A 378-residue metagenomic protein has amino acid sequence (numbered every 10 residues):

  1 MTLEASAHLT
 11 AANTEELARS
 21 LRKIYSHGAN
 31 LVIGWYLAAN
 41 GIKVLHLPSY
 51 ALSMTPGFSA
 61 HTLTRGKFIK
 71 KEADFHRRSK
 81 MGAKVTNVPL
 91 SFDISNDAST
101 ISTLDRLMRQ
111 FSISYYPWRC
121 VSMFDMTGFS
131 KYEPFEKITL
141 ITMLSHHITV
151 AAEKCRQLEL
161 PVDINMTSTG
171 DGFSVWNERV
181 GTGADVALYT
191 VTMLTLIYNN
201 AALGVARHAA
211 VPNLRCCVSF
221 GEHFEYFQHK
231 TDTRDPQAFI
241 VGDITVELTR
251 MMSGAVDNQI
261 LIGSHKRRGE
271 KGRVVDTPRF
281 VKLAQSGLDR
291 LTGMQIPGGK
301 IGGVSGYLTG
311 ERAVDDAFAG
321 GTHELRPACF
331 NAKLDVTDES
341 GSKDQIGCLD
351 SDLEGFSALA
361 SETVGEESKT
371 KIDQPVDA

Functional and structural regions predicted by a protein language model:
M1-L107, D257-A378: Intrinsically disordered, glycine/charged-rich C-terminal tails and inter-domain linkers that flank nucleotidyl cyclase
L90-F92, M108-T192: Catalytic NTP-binding/metal-coordinating core of nucleotidyl cyclase/transferase enzymes
M123, R215-S219, Q259-S264: A structural signal for short, well-ordered beta-strand segments and their strand-loop junctions that often border
A152, Y198, R250-S253: Substrate-engagement module of ASCE P-loop NTPases
Q157-T182, L203-V241: Catalytic core of nucleotidyl cyclases, primarily class III adenylyl/guanylyl cyclases
G183-N199, R234-A238: Helical (often loop-to-helix) elements that flank the catalytic cores of nucleotide-handling enzymes
K230-I244, V274-S286: Short, surface-exposed, charged loop/turn segments at secondary-structure junctions
V241-G254, R267-G269: Short, charged, amphipathic alpha-helix that recurs within catalytic cores of restriction-modification and other
